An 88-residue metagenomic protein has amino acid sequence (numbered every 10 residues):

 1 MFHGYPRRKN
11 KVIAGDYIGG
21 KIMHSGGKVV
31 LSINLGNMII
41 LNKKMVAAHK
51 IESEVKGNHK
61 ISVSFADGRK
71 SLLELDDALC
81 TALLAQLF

Functional and structural regions predicted by a protein language model:
M1-V30, N34-N37: Anionic N-terminal interaction surfaces
I13, L41, S71-L73: Generic detection of short hydrophobic beta-strand segments and adjacent strand-loop junctions
G20-K21, K28, G36-I51, A78: Structured surface patches comprising rigid loops and adjacent beta-strands/short helices at the edges of well-ordered
I22, E52-E54, S64: Sterically constrained small-residue positions within well-ordered secondary structures of folded domains
H24-G27, V55-K60: A short, compositionally biased
A47, E52-K56, R69: Intrinsically disordered, low-complexity acidic Ser/Thr-rich regulatory segments
S62-A82: Canonical phosphoinositide-binding patch of PH/PH-like domains
A85-F88: Short, surface-exposed secondary-structure junctions/capping segments
